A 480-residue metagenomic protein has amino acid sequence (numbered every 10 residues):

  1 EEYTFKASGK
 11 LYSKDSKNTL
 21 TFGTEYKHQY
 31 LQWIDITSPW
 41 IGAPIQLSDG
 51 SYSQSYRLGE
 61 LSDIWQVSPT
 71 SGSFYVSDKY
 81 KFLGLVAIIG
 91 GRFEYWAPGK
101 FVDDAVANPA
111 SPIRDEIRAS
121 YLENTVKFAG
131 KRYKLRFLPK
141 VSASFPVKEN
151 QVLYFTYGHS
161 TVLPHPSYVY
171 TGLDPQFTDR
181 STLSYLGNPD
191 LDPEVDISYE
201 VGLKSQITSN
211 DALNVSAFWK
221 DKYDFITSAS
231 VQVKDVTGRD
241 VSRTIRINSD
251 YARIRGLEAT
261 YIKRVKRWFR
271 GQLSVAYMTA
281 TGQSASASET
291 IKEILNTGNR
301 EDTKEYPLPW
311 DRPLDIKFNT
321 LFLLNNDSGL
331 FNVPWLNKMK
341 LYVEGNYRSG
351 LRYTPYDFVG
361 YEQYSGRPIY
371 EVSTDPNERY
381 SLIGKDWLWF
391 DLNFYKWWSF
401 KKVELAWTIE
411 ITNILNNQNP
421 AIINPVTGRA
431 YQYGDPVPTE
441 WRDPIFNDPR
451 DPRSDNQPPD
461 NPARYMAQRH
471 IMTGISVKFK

Functional and structural regions predicted by a protein language model:
E1, S38-S62, G99-K131, S167-G187 (+4 more regions): Solvent-exposed loop segments that connect transmembrane elements
F5-L11, F74-Y80, G91, V141-F145 (+9 more regions): Residues on the lipid-exposed face of transmembrane beta-strands in outer-membrane beta-barrel proteins
L11-T19, G84, K148-N150, N210 (+4 more regions): Short loop/turn motifs that connect adjacent beta-strands in outer-membrane beta-barrel proteins
Y12, K17-N150, Y168, A287: Signature of Gram-negative outer-membrane beta-barrel scaffolds
F22-H28, I89-Y95, F155-H159, Y168 (+5 more regions): Transmembrane beta-barrel strands of outer-membrane/channel proteins
K81-G84, W96, N214, F218-D221 (+4 more regions): Gram-negative outer-membrane beta-barrel transporters
P146, V152-Y154, G158, V162-P164 (+5 more regions): Membrane-embedded beta-barrel scaffold of Gram-negative outer-membrane proteins
N332-Y370, K385-W389, Y395-K480: C-terminal beta-signal and adjacent terminal beta-strands/loops of Gram-negative outer-membrane beta-barrel proteins
